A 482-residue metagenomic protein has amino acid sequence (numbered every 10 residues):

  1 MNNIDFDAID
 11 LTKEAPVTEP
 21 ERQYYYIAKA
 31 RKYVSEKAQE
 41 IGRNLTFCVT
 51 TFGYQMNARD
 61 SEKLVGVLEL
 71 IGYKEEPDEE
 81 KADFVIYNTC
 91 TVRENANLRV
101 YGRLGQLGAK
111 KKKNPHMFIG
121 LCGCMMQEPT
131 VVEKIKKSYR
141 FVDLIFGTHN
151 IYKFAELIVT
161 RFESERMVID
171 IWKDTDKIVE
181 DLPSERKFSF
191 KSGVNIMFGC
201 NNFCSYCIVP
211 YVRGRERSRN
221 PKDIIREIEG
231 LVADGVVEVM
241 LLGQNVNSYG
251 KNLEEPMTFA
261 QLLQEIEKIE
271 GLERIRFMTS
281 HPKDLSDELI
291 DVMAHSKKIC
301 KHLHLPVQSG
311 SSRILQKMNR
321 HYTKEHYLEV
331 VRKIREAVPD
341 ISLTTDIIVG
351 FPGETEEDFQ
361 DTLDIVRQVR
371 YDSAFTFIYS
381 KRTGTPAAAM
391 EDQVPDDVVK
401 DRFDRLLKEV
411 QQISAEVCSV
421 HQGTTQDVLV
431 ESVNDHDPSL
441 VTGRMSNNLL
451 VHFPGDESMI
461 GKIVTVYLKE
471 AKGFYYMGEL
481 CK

Functional and structural regions predicted by a protein language model:
M1-Y249, E288, L303, E325-E336 (+4 more regions): Proteins enriched for Cys/Gly/acidic motifs involved in redox and nucleic-acid/cofactor modification
Y54, G250-G271, M318-H321, K381-Q412: Radical SAM enzyme [4Fe-4S]-AdoMet core and its adjacent flexible, acidic and glycine-rich loops/tails across
I119-L121, E128-T130, A233-E356, R367: Conserved SAM/AdoMet-binding glycine-rich loop
Y152, N202, N247, K283 (+3 more regions): Glycine-centered loop/turn positions within well-structured domains that cap or flank conserved ligand/cofactor-binding
K187-F190, C200-N202, I299, S309 (+5 more regions): Short flexible coil/turn linkers enriched for glycine and charged/polar residues that connect secondary-structure
C204, I224, L241, F277 (+7 more regions): Conserved, mostly hydrophobic/aromatic
E354, D361, R370-Y371: Contiguous mid-protein beta-loop-alpha structural module that forms a pocket-lining wall or clamp of enzyme active
A389-K482: Terminal RNA-binding accessory module
